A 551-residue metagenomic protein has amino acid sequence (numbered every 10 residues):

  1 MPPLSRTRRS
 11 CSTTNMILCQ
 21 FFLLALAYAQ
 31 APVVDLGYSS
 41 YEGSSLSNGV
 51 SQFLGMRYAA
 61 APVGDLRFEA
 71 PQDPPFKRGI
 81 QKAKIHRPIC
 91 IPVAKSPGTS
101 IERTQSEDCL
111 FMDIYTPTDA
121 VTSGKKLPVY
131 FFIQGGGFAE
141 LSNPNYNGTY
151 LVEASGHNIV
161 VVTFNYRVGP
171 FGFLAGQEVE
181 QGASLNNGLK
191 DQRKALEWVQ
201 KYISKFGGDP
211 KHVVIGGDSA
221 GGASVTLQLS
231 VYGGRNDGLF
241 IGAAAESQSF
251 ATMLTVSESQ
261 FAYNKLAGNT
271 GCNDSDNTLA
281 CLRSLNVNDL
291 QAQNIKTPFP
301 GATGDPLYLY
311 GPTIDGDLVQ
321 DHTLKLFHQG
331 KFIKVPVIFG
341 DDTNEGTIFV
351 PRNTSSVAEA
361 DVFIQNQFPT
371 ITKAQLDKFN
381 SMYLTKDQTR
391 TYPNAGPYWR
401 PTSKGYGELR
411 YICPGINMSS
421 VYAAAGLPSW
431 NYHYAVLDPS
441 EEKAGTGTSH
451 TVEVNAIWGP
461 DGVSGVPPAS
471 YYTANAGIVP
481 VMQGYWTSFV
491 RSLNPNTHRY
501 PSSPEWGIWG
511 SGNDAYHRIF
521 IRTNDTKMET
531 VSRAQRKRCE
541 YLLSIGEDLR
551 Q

Functional and structural regions predicted by a protein language model:
M1-A31, W486: Fungal secretory targeting signals
A27-A183, T343, P351, D361 (+5 more regions): Non-catalytic accessory segments of hydrolases
G98-T99, K201, H212, S230 (+3 more regions): Substrate-access "cap/lid" subdomains that shape and gate the entrance to catalytic or ligand-binding pockets
V121-K126, Q177-N187, K194-G216: Gly/Ser-rich "nucleophile elbow"/oxyanion-hole loop immediately N-terminal to the catalytic nucleophile in hydrolases
K125-V129, G156-V160, D209-V213, N236-G242 (+2 more regions): Loop/turn elements at helix/coil->beta-strand transitions in domains of secreted/extracellular proteins
G135, N187-D191, S219-A223: Active-site loop->helix "elbow" adjoining a glycine-rich segment at hydrolase catalytic centers
G222-G234: Short glycine-enriched nucleophile-adjacent loop and the immediately C-terminal alpha-helix near the catalytic center
K404, I412-Q551: Mobile gating loops/cap/lid regions near enzyme active sites that modulate substrate access
